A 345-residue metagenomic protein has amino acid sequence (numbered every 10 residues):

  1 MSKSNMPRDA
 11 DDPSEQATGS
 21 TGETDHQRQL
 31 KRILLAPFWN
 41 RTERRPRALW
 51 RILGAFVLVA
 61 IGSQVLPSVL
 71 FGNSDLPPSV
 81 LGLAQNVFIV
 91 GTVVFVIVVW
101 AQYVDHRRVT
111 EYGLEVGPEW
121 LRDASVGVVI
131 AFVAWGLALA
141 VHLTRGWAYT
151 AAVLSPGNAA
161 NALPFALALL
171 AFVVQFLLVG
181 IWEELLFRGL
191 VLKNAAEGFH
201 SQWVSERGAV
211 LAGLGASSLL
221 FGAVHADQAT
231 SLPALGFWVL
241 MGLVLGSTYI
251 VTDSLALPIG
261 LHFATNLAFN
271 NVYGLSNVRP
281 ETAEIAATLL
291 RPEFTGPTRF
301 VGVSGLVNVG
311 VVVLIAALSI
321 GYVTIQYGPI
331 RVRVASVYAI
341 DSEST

Functional and structural regions predicted by a protein language model:
M1-V116, W120-L121, L267-T345: N-terminal, membrane-interfacial amphipathic/helix-forming hydrophobic leader that caps and precedes the first
A48-S63, V126-W135, L214-A216: Alpha-helical transmembrane segments
V87-T92, L169, V173, L186 (+1 more regions): Membrane-embedded alpha-helical segments of multi-pass membrane proteins, especially the transmembrane helices
V96-V98, L240-D253: Generic transmembrane alpha-helix motif of multi-pass integral membrane proteins
S125-G136, L255-L275: Hydrophobic alpha-helical membrane-insertion segments
L177-G180, V224-L232: Membrane-interface helix caps and helix-loop-helix hairpins in membrane proteins
W182-G213, I250-S254: Membrane-interface helix/loop boundary segments of multi-pass membrane proteins
R207-A226: Small-polar-interrupted transmembrane alpha-helices in polytopic inner-membrane proteins
